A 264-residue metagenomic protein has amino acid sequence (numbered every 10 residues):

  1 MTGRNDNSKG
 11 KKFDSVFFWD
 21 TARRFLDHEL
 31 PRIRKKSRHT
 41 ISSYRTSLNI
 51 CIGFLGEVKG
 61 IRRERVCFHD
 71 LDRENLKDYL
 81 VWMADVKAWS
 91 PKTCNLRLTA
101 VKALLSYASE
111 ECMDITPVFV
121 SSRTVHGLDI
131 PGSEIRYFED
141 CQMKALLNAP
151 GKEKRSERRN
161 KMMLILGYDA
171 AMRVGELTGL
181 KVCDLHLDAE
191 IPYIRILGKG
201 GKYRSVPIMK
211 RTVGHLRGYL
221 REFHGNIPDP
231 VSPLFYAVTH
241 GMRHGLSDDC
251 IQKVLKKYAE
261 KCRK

Functional and structural regions predicted by a protein language model:
M1-K264: Conserved catalytic core of the tyrosine transesterase superfamily
